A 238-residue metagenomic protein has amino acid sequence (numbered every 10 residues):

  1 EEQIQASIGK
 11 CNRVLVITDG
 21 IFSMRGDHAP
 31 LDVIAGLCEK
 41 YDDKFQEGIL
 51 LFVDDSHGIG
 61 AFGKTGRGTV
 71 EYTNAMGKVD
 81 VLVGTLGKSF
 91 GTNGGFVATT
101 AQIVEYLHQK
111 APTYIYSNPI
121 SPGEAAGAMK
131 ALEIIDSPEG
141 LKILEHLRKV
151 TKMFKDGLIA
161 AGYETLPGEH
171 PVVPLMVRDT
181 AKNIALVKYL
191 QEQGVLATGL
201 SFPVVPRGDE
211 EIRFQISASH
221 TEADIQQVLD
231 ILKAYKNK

Functional and structural regions predicted by a protein language model:
E1-F52: Active-site phosphate-binding strand-loop segment of PLP-dependent enzymes
V14, V83, S117-N118, E164-E169: Short beta-strand
G20-G26, G58-G60, Y114-N118, L175 (+1 more regions): Short, small-residue-enriched loops and turns at beta-alpha junctions that line or gate enzyme active sites
T65, E71-Y106: Active-site PLP attachment segment
D80, A111-I120: A short glycine-threonine-serine/GTX helix/turn-capping micro-motif
P122, A126-E169, V173-L196: Conserved PLP-dependent catalytic core of the aminotransferase class-I/II
E192-L196, V204-K238: PLP-dependent enzyme catalytic core of the Aspartate aminotransferase-like
